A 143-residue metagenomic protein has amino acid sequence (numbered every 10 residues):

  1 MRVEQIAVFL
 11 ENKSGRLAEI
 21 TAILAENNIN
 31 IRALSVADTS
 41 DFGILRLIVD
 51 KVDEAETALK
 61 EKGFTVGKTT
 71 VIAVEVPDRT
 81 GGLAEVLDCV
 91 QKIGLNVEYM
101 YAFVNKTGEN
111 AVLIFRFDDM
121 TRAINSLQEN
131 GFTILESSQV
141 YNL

Functional and structural regions predicted by a protein language model:
M1-L143: A conserved regulatory-domain signal marking ACT and ACT-like small-molecule sensing domains and adjacent regulatory
